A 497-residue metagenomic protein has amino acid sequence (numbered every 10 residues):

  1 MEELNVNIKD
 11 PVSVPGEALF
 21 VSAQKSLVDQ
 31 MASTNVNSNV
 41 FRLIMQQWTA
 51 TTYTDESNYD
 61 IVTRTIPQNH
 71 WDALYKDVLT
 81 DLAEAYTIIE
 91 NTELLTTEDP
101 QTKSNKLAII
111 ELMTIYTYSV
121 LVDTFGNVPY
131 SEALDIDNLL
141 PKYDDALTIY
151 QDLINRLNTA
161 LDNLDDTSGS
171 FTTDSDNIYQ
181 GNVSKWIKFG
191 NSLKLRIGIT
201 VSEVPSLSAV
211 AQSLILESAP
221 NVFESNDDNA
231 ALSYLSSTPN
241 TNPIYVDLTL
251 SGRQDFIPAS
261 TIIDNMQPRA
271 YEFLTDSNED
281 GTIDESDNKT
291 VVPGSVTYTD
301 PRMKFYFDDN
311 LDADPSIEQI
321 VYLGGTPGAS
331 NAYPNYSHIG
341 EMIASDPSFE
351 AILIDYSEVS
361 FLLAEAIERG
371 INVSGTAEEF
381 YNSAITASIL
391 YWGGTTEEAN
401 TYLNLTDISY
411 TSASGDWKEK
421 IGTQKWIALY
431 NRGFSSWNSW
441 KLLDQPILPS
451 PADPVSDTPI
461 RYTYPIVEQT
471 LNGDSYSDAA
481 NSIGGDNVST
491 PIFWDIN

Functional and structural regions predicted by a protein language model:
M1-N58, V62-T65, T92-T97, P446-L448 (+1 more regions): Membrane-proximal, proline-rich intrinsically disordered regions
T51-S131, D135-Q151, N155-S170, D346-F349 (+1 more regions): Conserved, well-structured interaction surfaces
Q151-L153, N158-S225: Internal, well-ordered domain-core segments that constitute the primary functional module of diverse proteins
S208-L363, E368-R369, S374-Q424, A428 (+1 more regions): Hydrophobic-face positions in mid-chain alpha helices that act as interaction patches
T386-N497: C-terminal functional modules
